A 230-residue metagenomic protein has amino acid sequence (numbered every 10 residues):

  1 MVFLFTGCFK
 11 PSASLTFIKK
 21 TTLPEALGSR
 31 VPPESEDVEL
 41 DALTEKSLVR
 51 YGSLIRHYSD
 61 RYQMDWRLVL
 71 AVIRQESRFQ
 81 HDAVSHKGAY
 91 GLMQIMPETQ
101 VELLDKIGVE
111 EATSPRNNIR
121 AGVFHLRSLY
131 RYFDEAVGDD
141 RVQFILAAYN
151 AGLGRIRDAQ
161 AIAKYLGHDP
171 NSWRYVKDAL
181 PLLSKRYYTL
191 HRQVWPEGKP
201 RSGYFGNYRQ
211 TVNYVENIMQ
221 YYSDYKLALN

Functional and structural regions predicted by a protein language model:
F3-H57, H81, A228: N-terminal export signals and maturation junctions of secreted/periplasmic proteins
E25-A26, I145-K226: Catalytic and substrate-binding regions of cell-wall glycan-acting enzymes that process beta-1,4-linked
V38-E45, I55-D60, H81-A89, D105-R116 (+3 more regions): Second-shell loop/turn segments in exported
R50, M64-V69, R74, K87-Y90 (+2 more regions): Extracytoplasmic
H57-D60, F124-R131, Q220: Short glycine/serine- and small hydrophobic-enriched flexible loop segments
Q63-Q80, G122-V123, I145-A151, I218: Short, functionally critical alpha-helical segments immediately adjacent to catalytic or ligand/cofactor-binding
S77-H86, L129-Y132, A151-Y165: Secretory-pathway/luminal and periplasmic proteins that interact with or process carbohydrate-rich
H86-I107, N117-L126, I218: Substrate-binding/active-site groove segments that recognize and process beta-1,4-linked N-acetyl-hexosamine
